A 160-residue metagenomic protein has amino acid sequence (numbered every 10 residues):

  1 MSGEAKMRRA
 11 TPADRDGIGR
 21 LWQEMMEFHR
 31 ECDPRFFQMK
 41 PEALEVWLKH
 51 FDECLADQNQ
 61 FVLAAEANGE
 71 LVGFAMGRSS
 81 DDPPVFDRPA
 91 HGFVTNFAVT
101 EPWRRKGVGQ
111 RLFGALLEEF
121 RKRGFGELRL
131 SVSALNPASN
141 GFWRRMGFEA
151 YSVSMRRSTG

Functional and structural regions predicted by a protein language model:
M1-D16: Conserved N-terminal entry element of GNAT/NAT acetyltransferase domains
A5, G69-F74, G92: Glycine-rich phosphate/pyrophosphate-binding loop shared by adenosine-nucleotide-utilizing enzymes
M26-H50: Conserved GNAT-fold acetyl-CoA-binding loop/helix
K49-L63, F93: A short helix-loop-beta-strand connector motif used in the catalytic cores of GNAT acetyltransferases and, in some
A64, E70-S79, A98: Conserved beta-strand in the GNAT
D81, V94-R104: A short, internal acetyl-CoA/4′-phosphopantetheine-binding micro-motif in the GNAT/acyltransferase core
T100, R111-E127: Conserved acyl-CoA
Q110, K122, A134-S152, R157: Conserved active-site alpha-helix within GNAT-family acetyltransferase domains
